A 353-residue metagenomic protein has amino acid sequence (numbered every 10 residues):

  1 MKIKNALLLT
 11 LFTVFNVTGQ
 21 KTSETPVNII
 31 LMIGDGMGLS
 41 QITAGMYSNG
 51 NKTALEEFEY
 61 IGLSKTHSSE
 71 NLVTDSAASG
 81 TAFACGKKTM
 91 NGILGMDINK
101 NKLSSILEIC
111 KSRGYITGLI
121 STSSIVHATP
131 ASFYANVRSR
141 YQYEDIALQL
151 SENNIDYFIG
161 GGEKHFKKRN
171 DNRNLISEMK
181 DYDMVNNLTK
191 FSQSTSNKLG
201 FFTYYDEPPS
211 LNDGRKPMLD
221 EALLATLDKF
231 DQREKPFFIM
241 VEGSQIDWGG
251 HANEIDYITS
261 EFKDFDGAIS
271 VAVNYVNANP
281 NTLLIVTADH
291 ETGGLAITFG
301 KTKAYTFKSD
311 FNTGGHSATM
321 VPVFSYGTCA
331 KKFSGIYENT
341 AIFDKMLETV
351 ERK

Functional and structural regions predicted by a protein language model:
M1-T22: Bacterial Sec-dependent N-terminal signal peptides
K21-R169, N174-F191, E291-K353: N-terminal catalytic scaffold of extracellular/periplasmic and nuclease hydrolases that process anionic headgroups
L31, F201-T203, F238-E242, I285: Structural motif
L39, D264-A304: Metal-dependent active-site segment of extracytoplasmic phospho-/sulfohydrolases and closely related
D97, V185-L224: Functional beta-strand-loop-alpha-helix junction segments that form "active/interaction loops" within catalytic
L107-K111, T189-Q193, L223-R233: Short amphipathic alpha-helices and their capping/turn segments at secondary-structure boundaries
A128-F133, Y205-G214, L223-L227, D231-P236 (+1 more regions): Active-site His/acidic residue clusters
V241-Q245, G250, F262, V286-F299 (+1 more regions): Active-site proximal loops enriched in glycine and acidic residues that flank catalytic Cys/His/Asp and coordinate
